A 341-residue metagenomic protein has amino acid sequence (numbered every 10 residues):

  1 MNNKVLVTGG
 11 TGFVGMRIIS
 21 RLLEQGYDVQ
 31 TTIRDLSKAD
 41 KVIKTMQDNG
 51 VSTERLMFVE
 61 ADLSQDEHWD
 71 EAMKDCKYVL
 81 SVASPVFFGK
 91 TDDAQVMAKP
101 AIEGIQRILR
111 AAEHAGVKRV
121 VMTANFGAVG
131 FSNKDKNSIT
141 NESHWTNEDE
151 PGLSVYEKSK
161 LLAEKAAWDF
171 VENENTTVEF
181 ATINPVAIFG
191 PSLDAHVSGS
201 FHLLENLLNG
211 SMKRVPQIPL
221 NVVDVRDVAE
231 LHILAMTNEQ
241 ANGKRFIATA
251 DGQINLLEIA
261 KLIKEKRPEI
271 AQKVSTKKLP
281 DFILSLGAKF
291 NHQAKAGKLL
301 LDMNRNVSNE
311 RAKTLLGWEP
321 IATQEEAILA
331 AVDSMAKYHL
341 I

Functional and structural regions predicted by a protein language model:
V5-Y27, T32: N-terminal Rossmann NAD(P)H-binding glycine-rich loop of SDR-like oxidoreductase domains
L36-S37, M46-E103: NAD(P)H-binding glycine-rich loop region in Rossmannoid oxidoreductase-like domains and their noncatalytic homologs
S81, P85, T91-Y156: Conserved Rossmann-fold NAD(P)-dependent oxidoreductase catalytic core, especially the SDR/UDP-sugar
K90, N147-G152, D194-A195, H202-V223 (+1 more regions): A conserved pocket-lining segment of Rossmann-fold NAD(P)-dependent short-chain dehydrogenase/reductase
E150-F180: Active-site Tyr-X1-5-Lys
E174-V178, G190-L203, A235-F246, I270 (+1 more regions): Glycine/proline-rich active-site loop of Rossmann-fold NAD(P)-dependent oxidoreductases
L231-K295, T323, I328-I341: Mid/C-terminal beta-alpha module of Rossmann-like enzyme folds, strongest in SDR-family dehydrogenases/epimerases
L286-E319: Conserved C-terminal active-site "lid" loop/helix of NAD(P)H-dependent oxidoreductases that clamps the redox cofactor
